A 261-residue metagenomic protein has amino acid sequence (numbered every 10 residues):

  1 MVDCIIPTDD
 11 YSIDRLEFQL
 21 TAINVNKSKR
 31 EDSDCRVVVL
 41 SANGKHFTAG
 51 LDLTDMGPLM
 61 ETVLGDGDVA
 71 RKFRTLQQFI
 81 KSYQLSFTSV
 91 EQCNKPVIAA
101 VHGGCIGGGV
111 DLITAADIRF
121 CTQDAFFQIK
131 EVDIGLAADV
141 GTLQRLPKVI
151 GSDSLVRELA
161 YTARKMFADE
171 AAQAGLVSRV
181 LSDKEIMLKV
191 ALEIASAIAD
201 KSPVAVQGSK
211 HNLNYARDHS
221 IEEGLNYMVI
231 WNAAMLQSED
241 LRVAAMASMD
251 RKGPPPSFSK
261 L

Functional and structural regions predicted by a protein language model:
M1-N43, L59, L261: Conserved CoA-thioester-binding segment of acyl-CoA-metabolizing enzymes
D3-P7, E17, Y227, M235 (+2 more regions): Intrinsically disordered, low-complexity segments enriched in small/flexible residues
I13, Y83, L143, D153-V156 (+4 more regions): A general structural signal for well-ordered alpha-helical segments in protein cores
D14, A22, S33, F120-A125 (+3 more regions): C-terminal long alpha-helix characteristic of the crotonase
D34, A42-S86, G135: Glycine- (often His-adjacent) and acidic-residue-rich active-site loop that binds/positions the CoA thioester
T88-P203: Crotonase-fold acyl-CoA enzyme core
A245-L261: Terminal low-complexity tails and localization/encapsulation signals of metabolic enzymes
